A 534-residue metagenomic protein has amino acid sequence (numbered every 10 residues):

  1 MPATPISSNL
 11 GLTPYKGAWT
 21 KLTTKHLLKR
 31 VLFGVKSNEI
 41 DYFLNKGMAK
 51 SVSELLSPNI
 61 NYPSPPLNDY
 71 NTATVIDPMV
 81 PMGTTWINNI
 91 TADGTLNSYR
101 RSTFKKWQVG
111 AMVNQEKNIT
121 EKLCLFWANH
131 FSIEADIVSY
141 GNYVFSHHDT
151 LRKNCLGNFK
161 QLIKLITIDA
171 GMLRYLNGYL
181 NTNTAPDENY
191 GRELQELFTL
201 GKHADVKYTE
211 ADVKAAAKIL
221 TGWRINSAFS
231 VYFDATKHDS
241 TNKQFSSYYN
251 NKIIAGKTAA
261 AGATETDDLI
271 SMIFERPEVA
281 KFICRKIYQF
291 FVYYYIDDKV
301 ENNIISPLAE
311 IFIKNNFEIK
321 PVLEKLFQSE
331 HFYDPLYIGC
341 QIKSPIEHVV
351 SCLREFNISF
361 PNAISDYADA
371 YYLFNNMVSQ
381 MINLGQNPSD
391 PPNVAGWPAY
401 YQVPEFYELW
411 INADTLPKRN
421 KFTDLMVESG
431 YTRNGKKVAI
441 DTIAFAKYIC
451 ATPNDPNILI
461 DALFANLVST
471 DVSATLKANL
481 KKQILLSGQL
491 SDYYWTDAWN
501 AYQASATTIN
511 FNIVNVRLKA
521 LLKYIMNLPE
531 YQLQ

Functional and structural regions predicted by a protein language model:
P2-L10, M79, T85-I90, R101-Q108 (+1 more regions): Active-site substrate-binding loop specific to GH73 endo-beta-N-acetylglucosaminidase modules in bacterial autolysins
A3-W19, T24-K36, R276, A280 (+2 more regions): Flexible, low-complexity segments enriched for small/polar residues
A18, N45, A49, Y99 (+12 more regions): Generic detection of long, well-ordered alpha-helical segments
T23, V35-R152, Q483-S505, I509: N-terminal accessory alpha/beta regions
L27, F43, E54-L55, L165 (+3 more regions): Generic alpha-helical secondary-structure signal
R30, P58, N129, I168 (+5 more regions): Residues within well-ordered alpha-helical secondary structure of globular protein domains
I90-G94, S132, Y179-L180, V292-Y293 (+1 more regions): A ubiquitous short alpha-helical element
